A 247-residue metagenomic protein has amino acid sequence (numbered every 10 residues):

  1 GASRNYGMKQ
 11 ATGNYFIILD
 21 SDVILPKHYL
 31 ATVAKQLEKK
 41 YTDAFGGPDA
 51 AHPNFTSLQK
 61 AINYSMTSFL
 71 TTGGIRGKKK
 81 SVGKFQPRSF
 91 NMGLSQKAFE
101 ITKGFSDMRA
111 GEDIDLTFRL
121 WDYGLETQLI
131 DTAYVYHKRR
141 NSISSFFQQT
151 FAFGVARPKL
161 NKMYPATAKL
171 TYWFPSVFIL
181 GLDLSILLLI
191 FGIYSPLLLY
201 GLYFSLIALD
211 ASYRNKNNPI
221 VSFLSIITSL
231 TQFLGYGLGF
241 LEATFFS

Functional and structural regions predicted by a protein language model:
G1-A11, T32, V82, Q86-S89: Glycine-rich, basic loop-to-helix element that forms the pyrophosphate-binding segment of sugar-nucleotide handling
T12-G13, N91-T102: Conserved nucleotide-sugar donor-binding and metal-coordinating catalytic region shared by glycosyltransferases
F16: Short aromatic/hydrophobic "clamp" motif used to bind/position activated sugar donors
D20-I24: The conserved acidic donor/metal-binding loop of glycosyltransferases
K27-K60, A133-Y134, K138: Conserved donor NDP-sugar-binding/catalytic core segment of glycosyltransferases
G47-P53, I62-F85, M163: Short, flexible, basic/aromatic active-site loop/helix in glycosyltransferases
S106-A168: Catalytic donor/gating beta->alpha subdomain of glycosyltransferases that bind UDP-sugars
F178-F246: Membrane-embedded multi-pass helical conduit in multi-pass membrane proteins, especially envelope-biosynthetic
